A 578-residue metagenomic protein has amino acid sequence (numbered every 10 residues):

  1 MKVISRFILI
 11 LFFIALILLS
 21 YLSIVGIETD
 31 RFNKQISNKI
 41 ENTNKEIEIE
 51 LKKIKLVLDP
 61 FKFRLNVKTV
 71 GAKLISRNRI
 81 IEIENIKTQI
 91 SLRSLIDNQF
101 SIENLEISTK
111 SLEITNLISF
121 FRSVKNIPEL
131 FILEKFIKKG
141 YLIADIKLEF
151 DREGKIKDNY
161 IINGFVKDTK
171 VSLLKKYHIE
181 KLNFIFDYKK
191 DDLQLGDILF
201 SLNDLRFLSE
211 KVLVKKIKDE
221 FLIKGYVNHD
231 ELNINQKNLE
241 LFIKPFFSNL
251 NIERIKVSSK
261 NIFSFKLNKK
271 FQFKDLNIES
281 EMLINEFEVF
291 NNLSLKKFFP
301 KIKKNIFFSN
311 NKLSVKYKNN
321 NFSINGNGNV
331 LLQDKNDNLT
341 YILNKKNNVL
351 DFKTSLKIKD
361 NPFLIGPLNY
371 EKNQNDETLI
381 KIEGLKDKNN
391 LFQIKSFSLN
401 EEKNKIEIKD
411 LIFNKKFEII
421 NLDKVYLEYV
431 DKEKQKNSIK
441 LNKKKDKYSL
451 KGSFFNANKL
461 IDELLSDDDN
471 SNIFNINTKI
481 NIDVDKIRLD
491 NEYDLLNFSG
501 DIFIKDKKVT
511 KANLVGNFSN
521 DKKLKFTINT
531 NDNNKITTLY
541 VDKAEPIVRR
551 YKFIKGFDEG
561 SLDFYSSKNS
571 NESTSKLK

Functional and structural regions predicted by a protein language model:
V3-R6, T29-R64, K87-K578: Membrane-proximal interfacial segments on either side of biological membranes
R6-Y21: Hydrophobic membrane-insertion alpha-helices, especially the h-region of bacterial N-terminal signal peptides
Y21-T29: Alpha-helical transmembrane segments
V57-N85: Extracytoplasmic/periplasmic/luminal assembly and interaction segments in envelope/secretory/respiratory proteins
